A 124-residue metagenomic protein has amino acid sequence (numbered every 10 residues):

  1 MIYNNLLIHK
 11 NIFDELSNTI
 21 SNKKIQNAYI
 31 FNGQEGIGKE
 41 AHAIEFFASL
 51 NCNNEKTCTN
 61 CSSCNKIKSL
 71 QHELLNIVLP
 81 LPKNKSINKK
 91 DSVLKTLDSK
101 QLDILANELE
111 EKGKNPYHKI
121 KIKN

Functional and structural regions predicted by a protein language model:
I2-N124: Clamp-loader machinery-focused feature within the broader ASCE/P-loop NTPase space
